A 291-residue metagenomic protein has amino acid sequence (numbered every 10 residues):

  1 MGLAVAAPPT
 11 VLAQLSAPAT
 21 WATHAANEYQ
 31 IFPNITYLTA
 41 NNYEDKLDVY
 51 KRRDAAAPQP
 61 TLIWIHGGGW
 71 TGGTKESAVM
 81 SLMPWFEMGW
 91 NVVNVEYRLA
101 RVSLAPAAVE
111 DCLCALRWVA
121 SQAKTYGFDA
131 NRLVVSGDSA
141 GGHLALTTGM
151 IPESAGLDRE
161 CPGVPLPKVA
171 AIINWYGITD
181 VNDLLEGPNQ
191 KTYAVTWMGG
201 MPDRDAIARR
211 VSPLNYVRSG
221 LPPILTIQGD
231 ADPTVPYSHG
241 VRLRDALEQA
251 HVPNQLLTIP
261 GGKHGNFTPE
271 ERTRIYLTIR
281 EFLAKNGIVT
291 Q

Functional and structural regions predicted by a protein language model:
M1-A6, T10: Bacterial N-terminal signal peptides
V11-Q291: Alpha/beta-hydrolase superfamily serine-hydrolase fold, recognizing
